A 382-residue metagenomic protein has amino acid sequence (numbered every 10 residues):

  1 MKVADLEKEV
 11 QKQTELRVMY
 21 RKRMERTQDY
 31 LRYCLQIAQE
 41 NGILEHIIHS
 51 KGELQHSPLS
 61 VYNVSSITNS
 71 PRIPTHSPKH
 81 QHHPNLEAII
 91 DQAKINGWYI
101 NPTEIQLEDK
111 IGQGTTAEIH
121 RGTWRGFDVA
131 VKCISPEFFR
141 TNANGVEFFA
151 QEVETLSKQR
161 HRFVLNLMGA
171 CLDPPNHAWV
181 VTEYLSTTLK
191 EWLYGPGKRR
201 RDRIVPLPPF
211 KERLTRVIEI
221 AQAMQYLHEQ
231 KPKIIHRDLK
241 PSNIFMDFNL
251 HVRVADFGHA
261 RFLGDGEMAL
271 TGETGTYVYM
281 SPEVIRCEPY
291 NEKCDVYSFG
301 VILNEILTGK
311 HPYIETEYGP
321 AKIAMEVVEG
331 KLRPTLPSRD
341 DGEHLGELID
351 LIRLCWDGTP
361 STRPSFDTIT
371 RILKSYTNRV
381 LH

Functional and structural regions predicted by a protein language model:
E108-T115, I119: Protein kinase glycine-rich loop
H120-F138: Glycine-rich ATP phosphate-binding loop
F149-E154: Regulatory alphaC helix of protein kinase catalytic domains
M168-A178: Short beta-strand micro-motifs within the conserved protein kinase catalytic domain, predominantly in the N-lobe
K231-M246: Catalytic-loop of the protein kinase fold
D295: Conserved catalytic-loop aspartate of Hanks-type protein kinases
